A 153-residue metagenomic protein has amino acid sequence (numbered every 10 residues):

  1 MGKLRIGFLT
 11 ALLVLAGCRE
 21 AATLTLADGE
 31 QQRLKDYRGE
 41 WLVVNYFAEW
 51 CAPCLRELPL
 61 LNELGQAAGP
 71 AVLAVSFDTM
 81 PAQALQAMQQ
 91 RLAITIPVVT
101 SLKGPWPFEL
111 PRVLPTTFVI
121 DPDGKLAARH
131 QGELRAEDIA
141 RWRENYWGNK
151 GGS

Functional and structural regions predicted by a protein language model:
M1-C18: Sec-dependent bacterial lipoprotein signal peptides
L15-K35: N-terminal "domain-start" segment that seeds a small globular fold
L34-L55: Short active-site neighborhood of thiol/selenol oxidoreductases, capturing the structured segment around
V43-V44, V72, T117: Hydrophobic beta-strand anchors of alpha/beta hydrolase catalytic cores
R56-L92, K103-P105: Structural microenvironment flanking redox-active thiols in thiol-disulfide oxidoreductases
M88-P122: Short, internal strand/loop/helix patches that form the active-site neighborhood or redox-interaction surface
T116, I120-S153: Thiol-/selenol-based redox modules, centered on thioredoxin-like and closely related oxidoreductase domains
